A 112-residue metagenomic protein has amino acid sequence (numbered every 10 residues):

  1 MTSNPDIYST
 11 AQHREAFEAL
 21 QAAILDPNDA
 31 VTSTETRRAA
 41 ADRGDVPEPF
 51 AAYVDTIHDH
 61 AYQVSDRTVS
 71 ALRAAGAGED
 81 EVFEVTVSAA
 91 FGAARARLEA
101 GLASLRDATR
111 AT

Functional and structural regions predicted by a protein language model:
M1-T112: Hydrophobic alpha-helical segments
